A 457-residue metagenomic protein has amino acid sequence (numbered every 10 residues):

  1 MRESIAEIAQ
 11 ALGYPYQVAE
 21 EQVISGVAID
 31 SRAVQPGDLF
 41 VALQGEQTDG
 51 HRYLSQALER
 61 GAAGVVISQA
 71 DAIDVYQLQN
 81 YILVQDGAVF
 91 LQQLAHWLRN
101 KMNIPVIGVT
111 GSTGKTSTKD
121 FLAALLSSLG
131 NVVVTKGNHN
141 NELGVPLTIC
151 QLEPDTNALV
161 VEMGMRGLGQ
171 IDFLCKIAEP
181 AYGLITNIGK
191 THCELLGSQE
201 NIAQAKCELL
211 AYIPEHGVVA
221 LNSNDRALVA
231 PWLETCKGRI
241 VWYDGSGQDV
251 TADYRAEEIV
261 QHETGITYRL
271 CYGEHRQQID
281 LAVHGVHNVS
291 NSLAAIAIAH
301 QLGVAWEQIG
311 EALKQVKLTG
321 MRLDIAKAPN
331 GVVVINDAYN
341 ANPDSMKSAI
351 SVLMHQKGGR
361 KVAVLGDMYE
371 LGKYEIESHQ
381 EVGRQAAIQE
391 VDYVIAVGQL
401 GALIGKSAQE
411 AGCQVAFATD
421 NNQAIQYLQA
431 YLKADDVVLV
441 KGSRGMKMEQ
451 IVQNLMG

Functional and structural regions predicted by a protein language model:
M1-Q93, W97, Q356, R384-Q385 (+1 more regions): N-terminal leader/targeting and accessory segments in enzymes
A6-Q10, V89-S223, A227-C236, A430 (+1 more regions): Phosphate-binding loop of NTP-binding sites
I8, D38, A57, L94 (+15 more regions): Residue-level signal for inorganic ion chemistry
Q47, T319, A338-C413: Active-site beta-alpha connecting loops in nucleotide-dependent enzymes
D71-Y76, L184-V333, G358-G359, R384-A387 (+2 more regions): Acidic, Mg2+-coordinating active-site environments of NTP-dependent enzymes
I82-D86, V415-A424: Short acidic-hydrophobic, aromatic-tinged amphipathic segments that line or gate anion-handling sites
V109, G320-D324, G445-Q453: ATP-dependent carboxylate/acyl-activation modules
K190-L196, I335, M368-K373, V440: A short acidic, helix-capping loop that chelates divalent metal ions and anchors anionic groups
